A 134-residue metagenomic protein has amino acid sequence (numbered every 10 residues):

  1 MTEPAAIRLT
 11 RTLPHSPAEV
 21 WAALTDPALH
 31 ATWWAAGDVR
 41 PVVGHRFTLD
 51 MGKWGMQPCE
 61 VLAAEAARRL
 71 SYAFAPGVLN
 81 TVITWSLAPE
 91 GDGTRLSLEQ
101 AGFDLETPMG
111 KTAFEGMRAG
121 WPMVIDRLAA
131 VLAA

Functional and structural regions predicted by a protein language model:
M1-E3, A133-A134: Basic/polar N-terminal segments that are highly enriched at the extreme N-terminus, encompassing both cleavable
T2, A6-L9, H15, E19 (+2 more regions): Short beta-edge strand/loop motif at the mouth of beta-sheet-based domains
T2-A18, L62, A88-S97, I125: Aromatic-glycine hotspot motif
E3-A5, K53, P76-L79, A113-E115: A generic structural micro-feature
P17, L24-P27, R118-W121, I125: Short amphipathic alpha-helical/adjacent loop interface patches that line ligand and macromolecule-binding sites
L24, W34, F74, L132: Short, flexible helix/strand-to-coil boundary loops that buttress conserved ligand/catalytic motifs in alpha/beta
D38-R40, T48-S97, A101-D104: Hydrophobic-ligand binding "helix-grip"
A101-A134: A conserved amphipathic terminal alpha-helix motif
